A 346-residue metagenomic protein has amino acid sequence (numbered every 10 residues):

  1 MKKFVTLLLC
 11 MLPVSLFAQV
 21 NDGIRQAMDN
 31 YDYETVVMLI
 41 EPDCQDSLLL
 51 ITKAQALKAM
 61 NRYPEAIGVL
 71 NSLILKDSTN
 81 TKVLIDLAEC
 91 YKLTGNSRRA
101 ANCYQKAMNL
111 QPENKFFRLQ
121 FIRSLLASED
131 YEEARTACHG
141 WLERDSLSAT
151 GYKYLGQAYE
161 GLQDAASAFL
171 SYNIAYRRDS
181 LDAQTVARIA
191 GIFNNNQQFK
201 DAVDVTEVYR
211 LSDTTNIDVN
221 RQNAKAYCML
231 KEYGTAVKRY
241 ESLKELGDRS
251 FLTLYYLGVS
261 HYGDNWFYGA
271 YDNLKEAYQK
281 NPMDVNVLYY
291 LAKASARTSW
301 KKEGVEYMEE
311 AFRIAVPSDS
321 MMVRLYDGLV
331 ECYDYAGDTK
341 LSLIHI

Functional and structural regions predicted by a protein language model:
L16-N71, L75-K82, L93, N102: N-terminal leader/linker segments that initiate helical-solenoid repeat arrays
D29, A59, L93-T94, A127-S128 (+7 more regions): Register position in tetratricopeptide repeats
L39, D43, S72-L73, K106-A107 (+7 more regions): Canonical positions in the second alpha-helix
L48, K82, F116, T150 (+5 more regions): Start-of-helix register in tetratricopeptide repeats
T52, D86, Q120-R123, Y154 (+6 more regions): Canonical tetratricopeptide repeat
I344-I346: Conserved small/polar residues in nucleotide/adenosyl-binding loops
